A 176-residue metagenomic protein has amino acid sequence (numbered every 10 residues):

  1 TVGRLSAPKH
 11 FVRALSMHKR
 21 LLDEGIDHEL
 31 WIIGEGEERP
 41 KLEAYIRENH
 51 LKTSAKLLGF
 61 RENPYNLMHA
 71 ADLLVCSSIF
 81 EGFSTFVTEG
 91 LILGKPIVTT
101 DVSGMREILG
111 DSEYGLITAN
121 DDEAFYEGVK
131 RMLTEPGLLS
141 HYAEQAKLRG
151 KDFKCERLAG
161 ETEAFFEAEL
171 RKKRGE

Functional and structural regions predicted by a protein language model:
T1-R20, E37-E43, T85: A conserved mid-protein helix/loop that constitutes part of the nucleotide-sugar donor-binding site
E43-G59: Nucleotide-activated donor-binding/catalytic signature segment of Leloir-type glycosyltransferases, i.e., the conserved
F60, I79: Aromatic "clamp/platform" in nucleotide-sugar-dependent glycosyltransferases that forms part of the donor/acceptor
E89, V102-S112, L116-I117: Short acidic/histidine- and often glycine-rich active-site loop of Leloir-type glycosyltransferases that engages
P96-T99: Short hydrophobic beta-strand element within catalytic cores of glycosyltransferases and related nucleotide-activated
D111-D122, R131-P136: Conserved acidic donor-binding segment of nucleotide-sugar-dependent glycosyltransferases
R131, L138-D152, E161-A164: A short, well-ordered alpha-helix in the C-terminal region of glycosyltransferases
C155-E176: C-terminal alpha-helical cap of glycosyltransferases
